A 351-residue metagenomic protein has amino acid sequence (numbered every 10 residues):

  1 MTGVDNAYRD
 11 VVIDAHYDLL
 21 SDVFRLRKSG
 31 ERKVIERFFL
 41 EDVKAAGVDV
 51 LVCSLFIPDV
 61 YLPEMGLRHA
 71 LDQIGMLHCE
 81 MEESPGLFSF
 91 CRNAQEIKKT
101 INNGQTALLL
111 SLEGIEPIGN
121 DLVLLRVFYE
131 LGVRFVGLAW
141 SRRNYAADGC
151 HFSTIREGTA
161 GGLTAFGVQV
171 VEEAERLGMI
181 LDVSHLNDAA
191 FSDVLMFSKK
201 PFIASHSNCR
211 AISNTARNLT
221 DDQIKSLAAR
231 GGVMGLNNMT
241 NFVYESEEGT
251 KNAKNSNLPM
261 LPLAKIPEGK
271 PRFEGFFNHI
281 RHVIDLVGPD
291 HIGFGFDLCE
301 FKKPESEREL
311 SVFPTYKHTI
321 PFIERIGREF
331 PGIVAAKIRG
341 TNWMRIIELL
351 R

Functional and structural regions predicted by a protein language model:
T2-N6, P314-R351: Mid-to-C-terminal alpha-helical segments outside catalytic/metal-binding sites
D10-D14, V50, A107-S111, R134-F135 (+4 more regions): Structural preference for beta-strand elements that scaffold enzyme active sites
H16, V43, N93, G132 (+5 more regions): Conserved, mostly hydrophobic/aromatic
K28-A45, T315-T319, I323: Short catalytic helix/loop segments, enriched in acidic residues and glycine and frequently bearing histidine
R37, D42-L122, R126, S141-Y145 (+2 more regions): A metal-dependent hydrolase metal-coordination microenvironment
N120-E130, R134, F152-I203, A216-G231 (+2 more regions): Histidine/acidic residue-rich metal-binding segments in metalloenzymes
T220-P259: Aromatic-lined glycan-binding groove of carbohydrate-active enzymes
N237-N238, V287-V312: Short acidic/histidine-rich active-site segments
